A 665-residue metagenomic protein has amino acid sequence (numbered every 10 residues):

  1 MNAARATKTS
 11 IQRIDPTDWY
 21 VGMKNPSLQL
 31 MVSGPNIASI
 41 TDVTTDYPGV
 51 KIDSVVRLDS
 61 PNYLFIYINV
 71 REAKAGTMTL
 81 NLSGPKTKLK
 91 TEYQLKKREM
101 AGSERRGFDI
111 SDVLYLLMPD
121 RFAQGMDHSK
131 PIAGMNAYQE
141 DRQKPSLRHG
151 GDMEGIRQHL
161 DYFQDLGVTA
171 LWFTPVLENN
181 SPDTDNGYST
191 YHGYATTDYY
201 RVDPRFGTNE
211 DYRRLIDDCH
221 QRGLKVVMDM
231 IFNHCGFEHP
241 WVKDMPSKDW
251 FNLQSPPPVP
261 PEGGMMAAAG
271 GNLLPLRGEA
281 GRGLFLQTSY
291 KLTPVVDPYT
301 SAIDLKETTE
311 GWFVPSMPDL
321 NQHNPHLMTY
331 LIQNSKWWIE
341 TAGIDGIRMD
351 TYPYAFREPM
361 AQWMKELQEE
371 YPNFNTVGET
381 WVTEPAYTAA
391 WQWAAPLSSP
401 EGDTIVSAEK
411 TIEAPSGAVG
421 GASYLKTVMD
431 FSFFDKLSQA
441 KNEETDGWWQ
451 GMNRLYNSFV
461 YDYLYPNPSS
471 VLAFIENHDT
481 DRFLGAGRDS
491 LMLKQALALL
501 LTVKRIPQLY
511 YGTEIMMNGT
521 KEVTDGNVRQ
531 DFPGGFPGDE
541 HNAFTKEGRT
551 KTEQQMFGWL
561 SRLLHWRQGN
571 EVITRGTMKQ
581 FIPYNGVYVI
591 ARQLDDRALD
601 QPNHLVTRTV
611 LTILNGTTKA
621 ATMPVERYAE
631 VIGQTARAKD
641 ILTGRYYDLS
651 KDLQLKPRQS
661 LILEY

Functional and structural regions predicted by a protein language model:
N2-A6, N81, K86-V113, Q164 (+2 more regions): Carbohydrate-interacting/catalytic domains
R5-A38, K97: Beta-strand/beta-sandwich contexts
K24-P85: Immunoglobulin-like IPT/TIG beta-sandwich domains and homologous Ig-like subdomains
Y115, L171-F173, V226-M228, I347 (+3 more regions): Hydrophobic faces of well-ordered beta-strands that scaffold small-molecule active sites in alpha/beta enzyme cores
A123-K336, T341, M360-E370, T380 (+5 more regions): Substrate-binding/active-site clefts of carbohydrate-active enzymes
G167-T169, R222-L224, G343-D345, Y371-F374 (+2 more regions): Short, well-ordered coil/turn segments that N-cap beta-strands
H234, N334-K336, E340-P466, R488-S490 (+7 more regions): Active-site-proximal helices and loops of the catalytic beta/alpha 8
P468-R488: Active-site clefts of carbohydrate-active enzymes
